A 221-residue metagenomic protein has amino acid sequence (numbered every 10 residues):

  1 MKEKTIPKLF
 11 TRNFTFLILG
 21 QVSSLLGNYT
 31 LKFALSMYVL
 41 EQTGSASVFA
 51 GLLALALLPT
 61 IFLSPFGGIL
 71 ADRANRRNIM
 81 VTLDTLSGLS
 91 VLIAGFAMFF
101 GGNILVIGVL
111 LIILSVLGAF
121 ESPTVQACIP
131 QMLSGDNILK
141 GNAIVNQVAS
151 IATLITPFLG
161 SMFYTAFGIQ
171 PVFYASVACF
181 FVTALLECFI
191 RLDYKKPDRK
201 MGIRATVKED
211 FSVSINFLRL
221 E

Functional and structural regions predicted by a protein language model:
M1-E221: Alpha-helical transmembrane-bundle signature of multi-pass membrane transport and export proteins
